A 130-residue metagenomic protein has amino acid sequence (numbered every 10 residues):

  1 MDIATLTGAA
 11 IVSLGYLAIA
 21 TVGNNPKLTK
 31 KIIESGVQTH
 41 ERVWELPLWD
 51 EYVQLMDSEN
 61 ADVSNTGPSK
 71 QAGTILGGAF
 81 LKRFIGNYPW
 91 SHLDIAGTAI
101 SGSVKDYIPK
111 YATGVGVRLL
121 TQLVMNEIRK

Functional and structural regions predicted by a protein language model:
D2-K130: A generic structural signal for tightly packed, nonpolar segments enriched in small/aliphatic residues
